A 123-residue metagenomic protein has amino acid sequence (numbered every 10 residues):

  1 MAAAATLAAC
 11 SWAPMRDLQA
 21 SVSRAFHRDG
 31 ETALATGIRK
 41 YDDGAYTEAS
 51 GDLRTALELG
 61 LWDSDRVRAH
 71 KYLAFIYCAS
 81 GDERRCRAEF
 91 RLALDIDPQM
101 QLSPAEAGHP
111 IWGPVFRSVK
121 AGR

Functional and structural regions predicted by a protein language model:
A4-G30: Bacterial Sec signal peptide processing site at the extreme N-terminus
H27-R28, S64-R66: Residue signature of alpha-solenoid helical repeat architecture, marking inter-repeat boundaries and helix-start
